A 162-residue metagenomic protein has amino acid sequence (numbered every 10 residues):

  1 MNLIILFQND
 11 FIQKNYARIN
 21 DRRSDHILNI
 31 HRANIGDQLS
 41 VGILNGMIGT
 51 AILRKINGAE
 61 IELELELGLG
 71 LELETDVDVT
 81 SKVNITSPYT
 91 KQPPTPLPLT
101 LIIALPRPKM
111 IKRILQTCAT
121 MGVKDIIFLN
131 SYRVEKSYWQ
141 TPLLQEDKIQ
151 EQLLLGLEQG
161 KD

Functional and structural regions predicted by a protein language model:
M1-K91: N-terminal positively charged helical leader segments and presequences
Q92-D162: RNA substrate-binding interface of SAM-dependent RNA methyltransferases
